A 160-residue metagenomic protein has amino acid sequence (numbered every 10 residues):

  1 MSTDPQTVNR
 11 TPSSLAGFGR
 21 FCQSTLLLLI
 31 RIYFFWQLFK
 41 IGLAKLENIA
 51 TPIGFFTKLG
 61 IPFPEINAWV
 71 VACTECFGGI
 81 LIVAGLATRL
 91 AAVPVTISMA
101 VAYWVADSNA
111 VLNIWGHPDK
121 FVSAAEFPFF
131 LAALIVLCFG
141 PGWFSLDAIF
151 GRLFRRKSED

Functional and structural regions predicted by a protein language model:
M1-E47, E65-C73, F77-I80, A84-D160: Extended, low-polarity transmembrane helix blocks
I49-P62, R89: Short juxtamembrane and helix-loop transition motifs at transmembrane-helix boundaries in membrane proteins
